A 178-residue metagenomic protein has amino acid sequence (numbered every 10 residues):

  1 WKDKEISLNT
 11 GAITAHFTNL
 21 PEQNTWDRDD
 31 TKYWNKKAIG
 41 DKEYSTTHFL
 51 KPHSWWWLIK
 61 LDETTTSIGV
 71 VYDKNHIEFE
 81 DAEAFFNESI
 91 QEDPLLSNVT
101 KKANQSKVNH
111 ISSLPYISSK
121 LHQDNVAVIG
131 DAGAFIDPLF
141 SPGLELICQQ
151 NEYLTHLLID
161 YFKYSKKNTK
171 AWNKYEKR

Functional and structural regions predicted by a protein language model:
W1-L96, N151: Predominantly flavin-linked oxidoreductase catalytic cores and closely associated redox partners
P52-S54, N75-R178: FAD/FMN-dependent oxidoreductases across multiple families
